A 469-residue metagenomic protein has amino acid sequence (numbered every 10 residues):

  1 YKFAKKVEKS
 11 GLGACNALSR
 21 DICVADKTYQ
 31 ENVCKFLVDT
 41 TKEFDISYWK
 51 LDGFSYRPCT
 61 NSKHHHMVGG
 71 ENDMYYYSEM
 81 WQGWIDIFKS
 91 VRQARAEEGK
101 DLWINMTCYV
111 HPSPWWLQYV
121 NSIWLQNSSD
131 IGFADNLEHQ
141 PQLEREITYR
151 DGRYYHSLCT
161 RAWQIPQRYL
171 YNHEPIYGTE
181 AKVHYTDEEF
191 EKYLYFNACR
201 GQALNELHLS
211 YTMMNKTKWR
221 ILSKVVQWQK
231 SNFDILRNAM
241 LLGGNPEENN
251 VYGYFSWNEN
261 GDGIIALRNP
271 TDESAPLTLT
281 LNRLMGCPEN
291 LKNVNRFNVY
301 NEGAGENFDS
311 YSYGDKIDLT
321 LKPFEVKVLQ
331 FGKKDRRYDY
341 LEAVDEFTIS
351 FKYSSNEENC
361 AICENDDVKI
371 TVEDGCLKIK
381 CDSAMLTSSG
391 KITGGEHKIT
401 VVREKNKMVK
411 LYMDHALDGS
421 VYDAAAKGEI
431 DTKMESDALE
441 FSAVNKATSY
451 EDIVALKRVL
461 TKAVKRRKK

Functional and structural regions predicted by a protein language model:
Y1-F44, L137-P141: Active-site-adjacent "subsite" loops/lids of carbohydrate-active enzymes
C15-C34, V68-G83, A181-V183: The substrate-binding groove and active-site-proximal loops of carbohydrate-active enzymes, especially glycoside
V33-M67: Active-site groove signature of glycoside hydrolases
W84-G303, K316-F331: Active-site-proximal substrate-binding groove within the catalytic cores of carbohydrate-active enzymes
F308-D339, K465: C-terminal beta-strand-rich structural cap/linker in extracellular carbohydrate-active enzymes
Y338-M385, I392, M408, A443-V464: Extracellular glycan-recognition modules
H397-K410: Localized edge beta-strand/strand-to-loop motifs within extracellular or lumenal beta-rich domains
V421-D452: Flexible glycan-contacting loops in extracellular carbohydrate-active proteins
